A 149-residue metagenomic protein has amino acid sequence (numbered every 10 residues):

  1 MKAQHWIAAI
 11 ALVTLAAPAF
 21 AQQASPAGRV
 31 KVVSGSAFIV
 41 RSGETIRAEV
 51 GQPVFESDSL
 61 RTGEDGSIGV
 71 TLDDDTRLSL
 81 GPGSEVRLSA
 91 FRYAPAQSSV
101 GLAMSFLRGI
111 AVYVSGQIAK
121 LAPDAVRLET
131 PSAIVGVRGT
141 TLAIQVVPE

Functional and structural regions predicted by a protein language model:
M1-A8: Bacterial N-terminal signal peptides that target proteins for export
A11-T14: Repetitive helical segments and hydrophobic/amphipathic motifs
A16-P18: N-terminal signal peptide c-region/cleavage motif recognized by signal peptidases
Q22-E149: Flexible, surface-exposed loop/linker segments and immediately adjacent secondary-structure boundaries
